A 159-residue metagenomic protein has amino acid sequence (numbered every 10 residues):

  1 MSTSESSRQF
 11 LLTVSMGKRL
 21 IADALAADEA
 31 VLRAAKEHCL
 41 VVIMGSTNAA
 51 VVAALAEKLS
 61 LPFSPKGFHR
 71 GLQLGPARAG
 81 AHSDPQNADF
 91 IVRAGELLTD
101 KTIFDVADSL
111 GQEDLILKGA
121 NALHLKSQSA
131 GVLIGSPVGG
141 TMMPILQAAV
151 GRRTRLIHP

Functional and structural regions predicted by a protein language model:
S2-S4, S15-A27, E57-G140: Ligand-binding beta-strand-loop-alpha-helix segment within the catalytic cores of soluble metabolic enzymes
L32-E37: Short helix-loop-beta connector
V42-T47: Glycine-rich beta-strand-to-loop/alpha-helix junction loops that act as flexible
A50-V51: Phosphate- and divalent-cation-binding pockets in alpha/beta enzyme and binding domains that engage nucleotide-derived
L146-V150: Anion (oxyanion) recognition and catalysis
P159: Active-site rim beta-loop-alpha module in soluble metabolic enzymes
